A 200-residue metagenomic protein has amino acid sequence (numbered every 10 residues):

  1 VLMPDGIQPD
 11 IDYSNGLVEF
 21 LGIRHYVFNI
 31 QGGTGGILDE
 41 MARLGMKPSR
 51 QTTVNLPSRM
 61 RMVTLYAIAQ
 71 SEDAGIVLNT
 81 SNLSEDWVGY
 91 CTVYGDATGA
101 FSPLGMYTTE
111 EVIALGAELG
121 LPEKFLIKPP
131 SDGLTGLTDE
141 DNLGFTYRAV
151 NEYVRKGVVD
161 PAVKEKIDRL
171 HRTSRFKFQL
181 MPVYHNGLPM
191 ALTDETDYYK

Functional and structural regions predicted by a protein language model:
V1-W87, G116: ATP-dependent adenylation/nucleotidyltransferase module used to activate substrates
I7-I11, S58-M62, T109, T146 (+2 more regions): Generic structural signal for well-ordered, non-membrane alpha-helical segments in soluble metabolic enzymes
G16, G32-D39, A114, I127 (+2 more regions): Charged/polar, solvent-exposed surface patches and flexible loops
I23-Y26, K124-F125, F176: Secondary-structure boundary/capping residues
P48, I76, E123-I127, P161 (+1 more regions): Secondary-structure transition/capping residues
T53, P57, G75, T80-A149: Catalytic subdomain that performs nucleotidyl-dependent activation
A97, L137-K200: Peripheral terminal appendages
